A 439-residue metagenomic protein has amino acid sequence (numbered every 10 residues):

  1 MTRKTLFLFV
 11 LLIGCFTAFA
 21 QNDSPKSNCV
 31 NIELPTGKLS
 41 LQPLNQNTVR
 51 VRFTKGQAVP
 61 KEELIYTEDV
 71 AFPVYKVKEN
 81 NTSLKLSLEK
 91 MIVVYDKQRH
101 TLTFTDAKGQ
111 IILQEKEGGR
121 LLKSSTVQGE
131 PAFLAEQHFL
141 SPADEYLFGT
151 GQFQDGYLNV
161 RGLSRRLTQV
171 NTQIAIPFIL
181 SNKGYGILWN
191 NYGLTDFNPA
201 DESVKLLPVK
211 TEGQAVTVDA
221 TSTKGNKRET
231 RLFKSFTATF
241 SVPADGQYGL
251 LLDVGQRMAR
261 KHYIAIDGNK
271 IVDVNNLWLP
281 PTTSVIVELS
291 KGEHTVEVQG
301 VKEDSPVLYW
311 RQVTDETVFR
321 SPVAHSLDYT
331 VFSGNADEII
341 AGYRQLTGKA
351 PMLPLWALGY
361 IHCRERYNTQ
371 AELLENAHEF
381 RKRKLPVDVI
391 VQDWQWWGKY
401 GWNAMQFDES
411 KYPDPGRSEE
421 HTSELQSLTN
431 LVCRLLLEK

Functional and structural regions predicted by a protein language model:
M1-S27: Bacterial Sec-dependent N-terminal signal peptides
K26-S40: Early extracytoplasmic/domain-onset interaction patches
S27, Q42-S87, R120-S125: A low-complexity, Ser/Thr/Gly/Pro-enriched, surface-exposed linker/loop concept that marks segments flanking
T36-K38, V59, I92, I111: Short, mixed charged/polar active-site loops that provide acid/base catalysis or chelate metal/phosphate cofactors
E79-T239, P243-P354, R364-R366, Q370 (+1 more regions): Catalytic and substrate-binding clefts that recognize carbohydrates or anionic sugar/phosphate headgroups
T168-T172, R364-S423: Aromatic- and glycine-enriched glycan-recognition loops and surfaces that form the carbohydrate-binding subsites
A357-G359, V389: Structural preference for beta-strand elements that scaffold enzyme active sites
E424-K439: Positively charged, low-complexity/disordered segments
